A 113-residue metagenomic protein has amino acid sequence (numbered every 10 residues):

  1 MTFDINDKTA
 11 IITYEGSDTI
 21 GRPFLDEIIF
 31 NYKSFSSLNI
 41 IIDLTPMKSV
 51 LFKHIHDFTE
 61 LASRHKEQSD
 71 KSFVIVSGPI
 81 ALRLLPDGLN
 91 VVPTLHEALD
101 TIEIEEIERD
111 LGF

Functional and structural regions predicted by a protein language model:
T2-F113: Amphipathic, Lys/Arg-enriched alpha-helical "gate/interface" segment within cytosolic domains that mediates
